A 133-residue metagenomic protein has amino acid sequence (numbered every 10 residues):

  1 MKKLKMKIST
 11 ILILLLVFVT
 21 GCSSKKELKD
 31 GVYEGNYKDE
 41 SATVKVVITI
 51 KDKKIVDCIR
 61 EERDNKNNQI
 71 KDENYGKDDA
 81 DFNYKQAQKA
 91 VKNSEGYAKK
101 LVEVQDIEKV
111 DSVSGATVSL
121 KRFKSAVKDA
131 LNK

Functional and structural regions predicted by a protein language model:
K2-S9: Bacterial N-terminal signal peptides that target proteins for export
T10-I11, S24: Compositionally biased regions
L14-L16: Cell-envelope/extracellular anchoring and linker segments
F18-G21: C-terminal motif of bacterial Sec signal peptides marking the signal peptidase cleavage site
K26-L28, E34-K133: Active-site- and interface-proximal helix/loop "cap" or "latch" segments in soluble metabolic and energy-transducing
